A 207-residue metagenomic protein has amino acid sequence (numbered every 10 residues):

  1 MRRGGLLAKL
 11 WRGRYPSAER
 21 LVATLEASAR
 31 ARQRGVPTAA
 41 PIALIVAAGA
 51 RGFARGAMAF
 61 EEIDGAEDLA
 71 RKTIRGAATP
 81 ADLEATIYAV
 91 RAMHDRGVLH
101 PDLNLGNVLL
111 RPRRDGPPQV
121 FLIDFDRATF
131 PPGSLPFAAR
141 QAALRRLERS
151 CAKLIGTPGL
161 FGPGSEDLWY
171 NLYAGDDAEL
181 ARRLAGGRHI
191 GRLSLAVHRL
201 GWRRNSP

Functional and structural regions predicted by a protein language model:
M1-E67, Y88-R96: Conserved ATP-binding subdomain of kinase catalytic cores across diverse folds
R3-E19, A50-F53, R182-P207: Alpha-helical membrane-targeting segments
G49-A54, R113-Q119: Short, solvent-exposed loop/turn segments that connect beta-strands within catalytic domains and beta-strand-rich
D68-A77: AlphaC helix of the protein kinase catalytic domain
D95-L105: Catalytic-loop of the protein kinase fold
L103-R113: Hydrophobic residue at the +6 position relative to the catalytic HRD Asp in the kinase catalytic loop
P117-N205: C-lobe/activation-segment region of protein kinase-like
